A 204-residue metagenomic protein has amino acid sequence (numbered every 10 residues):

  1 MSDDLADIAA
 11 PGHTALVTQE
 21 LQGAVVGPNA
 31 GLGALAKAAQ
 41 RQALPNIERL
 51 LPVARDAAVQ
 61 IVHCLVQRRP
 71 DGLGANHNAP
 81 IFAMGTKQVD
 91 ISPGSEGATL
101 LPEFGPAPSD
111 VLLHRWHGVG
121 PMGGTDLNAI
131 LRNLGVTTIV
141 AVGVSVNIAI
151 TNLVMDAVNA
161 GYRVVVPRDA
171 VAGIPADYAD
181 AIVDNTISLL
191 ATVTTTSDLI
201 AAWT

Functional and structural regions predicted by a protein language model:
M1-P106, L190, W203-T204: Active-site acidic carboxylates
D56-V59, G135, G161: Glycine-centered short loops/turns at secondary-structure junctions
G94-V140: Internal catalytic-core helix/loop-beta-alpha segment that presents or stabilizes conserved functional determinants
V140-G143, G161-A176: A short glycine-rich beta-strand->turn/loop micro-motif centered on a GG-aromatic cluster
V146-L153: Short glycine/serine/threonine-rich phosphate/pyrophosphate-binding segments that cradle anionic phosphate groups
P175-I187: Active-site-proximal loop->helix
A191-L199: Short acidic-hydrophobic, aromatic-tinged amphipathic segments that line or gate anion-handling sites
